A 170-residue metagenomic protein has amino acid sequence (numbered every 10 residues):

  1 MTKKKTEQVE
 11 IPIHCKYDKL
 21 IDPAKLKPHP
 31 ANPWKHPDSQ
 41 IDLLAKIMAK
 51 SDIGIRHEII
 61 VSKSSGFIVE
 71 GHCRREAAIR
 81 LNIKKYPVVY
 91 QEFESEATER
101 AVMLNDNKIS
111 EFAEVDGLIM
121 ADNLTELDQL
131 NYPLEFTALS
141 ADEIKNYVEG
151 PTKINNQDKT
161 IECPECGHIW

Functional and structural regions predicted by a protein language model:
M1-E92, E99-W170: Short, charged/polar connector segments at secondary-structure boundaries
